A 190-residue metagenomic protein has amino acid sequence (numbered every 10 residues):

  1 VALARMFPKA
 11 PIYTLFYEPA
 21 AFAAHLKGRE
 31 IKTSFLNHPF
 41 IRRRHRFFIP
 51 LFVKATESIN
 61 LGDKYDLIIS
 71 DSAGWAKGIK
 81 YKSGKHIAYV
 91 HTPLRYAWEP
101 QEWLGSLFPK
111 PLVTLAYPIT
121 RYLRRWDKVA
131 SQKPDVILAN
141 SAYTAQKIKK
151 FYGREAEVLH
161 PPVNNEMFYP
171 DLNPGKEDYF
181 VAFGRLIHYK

Functional and structural regions predicted by a protein language model:
K9-K77: Active-site donor-binding segments of glycosyltransferases and PAPS-dependent sulfotransferases
L15, D71-S72, A139-S141, P161: Replace "coordinates the UDP/GDP/TDP-sugar" with "coordinates nucleotide-activated sugar donors
L67-I69, K80-K110, L138, E157: Active-site proximal beta-strand in glycosyltransferases
G74-W75, Y143-A145: Alpha-helix capping/helix-boundary segments
S106-I137, A145: Membrane-proximal helix-turn-helix segments that form the acceptor-binding/catalytic region of lipid-linked
Y143, P162, K176: Carbohydrate-associated surface elements
H160-F168: Short beta-strand->alpha-helix junction loop in the catalytic core of nucleotide-activated group-transfer enzymes
L172-K190: Conserved donor-binding/catalytic core segment of Leloir-type glycosyltransferases
